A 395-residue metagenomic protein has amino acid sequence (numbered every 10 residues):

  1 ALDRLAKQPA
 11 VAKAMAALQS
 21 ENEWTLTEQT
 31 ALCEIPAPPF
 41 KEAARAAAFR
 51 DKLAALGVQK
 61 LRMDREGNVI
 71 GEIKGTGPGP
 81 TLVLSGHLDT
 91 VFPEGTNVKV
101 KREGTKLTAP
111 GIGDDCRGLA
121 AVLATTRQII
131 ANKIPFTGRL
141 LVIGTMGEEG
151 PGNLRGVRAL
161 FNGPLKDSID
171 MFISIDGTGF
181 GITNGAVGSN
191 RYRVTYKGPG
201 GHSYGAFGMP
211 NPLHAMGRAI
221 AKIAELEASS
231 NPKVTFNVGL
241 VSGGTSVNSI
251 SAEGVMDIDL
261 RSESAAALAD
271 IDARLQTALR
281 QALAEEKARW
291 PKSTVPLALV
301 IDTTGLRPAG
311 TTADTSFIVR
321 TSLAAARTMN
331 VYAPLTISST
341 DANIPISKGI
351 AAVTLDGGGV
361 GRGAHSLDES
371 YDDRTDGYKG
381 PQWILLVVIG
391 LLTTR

Functional and structural regions predicted by a protein language model:
A1-I35, A186-G188: N-terminal hydrophobic or amphipathic helices/low-complexity stretches enriched in small/hydrophobic/Pro/Gly
A1-K13, T30, L213-R395: Metal-dependent amide/peptide-bond hydrolase catalytic core, centered on the "pita-bread" metallohydrolase fold
V11-Q19, C33-F40, L107-I112, P308-T311: Second-shell loop/turn segments in exported
T27-G79: A non-catalytic alpha/beta surface segment that caps or lines the substrate-entry region of metallo-dependent hydrolase
E72-C116, I173: Catalytic-core environment of secreted peptidases
L88-E103, N184-T195, A324: Acidic-glycine-rich active-site phosphate/pyrophosphate-binding loop
V98-A109, K197-G201, A364-D368: Glycine/charged-rich beta-loop-alpha catalytic/anionic-binding loops adjacent to active sites
K106, G111-S189, S229, N248: Acidic/histidine-rich catalytic neighborhood of metal-dependent amide-processing enzymes
